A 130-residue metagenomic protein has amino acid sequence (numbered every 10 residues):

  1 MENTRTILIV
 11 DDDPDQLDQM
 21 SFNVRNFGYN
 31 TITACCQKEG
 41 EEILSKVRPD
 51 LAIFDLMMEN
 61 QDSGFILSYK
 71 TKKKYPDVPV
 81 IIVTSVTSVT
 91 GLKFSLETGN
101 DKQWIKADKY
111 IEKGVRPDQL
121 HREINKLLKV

Functional and structural regions predicted by a protein language model:
M1-T6, E112-V130: Non-catalytic signal-transmission and effector/linker regions of two-component phosphorelay proteins
V10-D11, A34, A52: Conserved sequence signature across two-component system core domains
D11-D12, K113: Acidic di-acidic motifs
P14-I32: Two-component/phosphorelay signaling modules centered on CheY-like receiver
T33-E42, S63-G64: Helix N-cap/capping motif at the beta->alpha junctions
E42, F65-P76, L96-G99: Short amphipathic alpha-helix used as the core "switch/output" element in two-component signaling
V47-I53, M58: Active-site beta3 strand of CheY-like receiver
I66, V86-E112, D118-R122: Alpha4 helix (beta4-alpha4-beta5 surface) of REC/receiver domains from two-component response regulators
